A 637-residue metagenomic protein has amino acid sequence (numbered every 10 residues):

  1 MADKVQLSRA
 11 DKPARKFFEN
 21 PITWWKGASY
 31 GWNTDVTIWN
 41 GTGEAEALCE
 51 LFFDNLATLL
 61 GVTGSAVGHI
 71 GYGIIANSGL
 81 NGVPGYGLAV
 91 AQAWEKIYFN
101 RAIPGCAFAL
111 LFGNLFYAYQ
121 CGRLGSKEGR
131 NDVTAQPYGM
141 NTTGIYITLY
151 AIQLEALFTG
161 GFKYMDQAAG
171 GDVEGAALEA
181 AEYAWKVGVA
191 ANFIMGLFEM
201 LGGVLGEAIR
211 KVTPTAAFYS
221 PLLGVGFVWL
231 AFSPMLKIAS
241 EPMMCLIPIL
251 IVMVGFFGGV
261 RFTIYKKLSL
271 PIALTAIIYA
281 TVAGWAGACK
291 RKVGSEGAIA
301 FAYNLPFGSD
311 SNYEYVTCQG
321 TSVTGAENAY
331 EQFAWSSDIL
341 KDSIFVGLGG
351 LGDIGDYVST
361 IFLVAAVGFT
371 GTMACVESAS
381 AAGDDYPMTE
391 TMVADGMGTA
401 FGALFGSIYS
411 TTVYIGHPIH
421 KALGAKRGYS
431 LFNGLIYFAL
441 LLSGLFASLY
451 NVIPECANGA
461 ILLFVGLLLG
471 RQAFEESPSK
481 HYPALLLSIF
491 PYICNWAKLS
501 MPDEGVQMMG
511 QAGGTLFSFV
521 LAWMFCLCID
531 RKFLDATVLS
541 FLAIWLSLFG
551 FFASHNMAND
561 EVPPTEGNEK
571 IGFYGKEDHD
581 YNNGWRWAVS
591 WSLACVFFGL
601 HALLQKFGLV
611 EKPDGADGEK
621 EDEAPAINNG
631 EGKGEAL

Functional and structural regions predicted by a protein language model:
A2-C106, L268-T391, T565-D614: Helix-loop-helix hairpins and the membrane-proximal interhelical loops of multi-pass alpha-helical transport proteins
K4-V5, K612-L637: Non-transmembrane, juxtamembrane loop and terminal tail segments of multi-pass eukaryotic membrane proteins
T23, G31-V254, H417-S477, H481-L487 (+1 more regions): Early transmembrane hairpin of solute transport permeases
G79-A93, E155-K186, E207-A208, T215-A216 (+4 more regions): Inter-helical loop and helix-membrane interface segments of multi-pass membrane transporters/permeases
F193, I238, P242, K266 (+5 more regions): Hydrophobic alpha-helical transmembrane segments of multi-pass membrane proteins
T215-A217, G349-D356, D385-V393, A425-Y429 (+1 more regions): Membrane-interfacial loop-to-helix junctions in multi-pass transporters
I247, M253-A276, A280-K290, L487-G615: A generic transmembrane alpha-helix motif of multi-pass inner-membrane proteins
L363-S380, Y386-Y437, L441, V452: Membrane-helix boundary/coupling elements in multi-pass transport proteins
